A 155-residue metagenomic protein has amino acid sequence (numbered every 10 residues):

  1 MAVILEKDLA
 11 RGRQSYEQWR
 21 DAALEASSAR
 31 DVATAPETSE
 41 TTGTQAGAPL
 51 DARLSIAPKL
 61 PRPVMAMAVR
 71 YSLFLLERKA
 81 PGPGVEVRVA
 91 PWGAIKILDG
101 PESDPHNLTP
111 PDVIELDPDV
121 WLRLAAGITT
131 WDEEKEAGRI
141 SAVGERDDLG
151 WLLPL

Functional and structural regions predicted by a protein language model:
M1-L155: Feature captures hydrophobic
